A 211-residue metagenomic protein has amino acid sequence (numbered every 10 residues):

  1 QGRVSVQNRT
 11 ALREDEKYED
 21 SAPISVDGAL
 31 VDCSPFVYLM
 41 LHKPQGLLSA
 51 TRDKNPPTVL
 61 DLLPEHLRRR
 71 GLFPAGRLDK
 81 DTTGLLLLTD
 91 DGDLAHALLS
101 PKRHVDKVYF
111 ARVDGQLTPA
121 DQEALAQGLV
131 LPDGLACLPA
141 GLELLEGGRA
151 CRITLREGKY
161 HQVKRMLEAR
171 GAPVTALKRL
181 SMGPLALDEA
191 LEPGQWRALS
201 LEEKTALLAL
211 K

Functional and structural regions predicted by a protein language model:
Q1-K211: Basic, flexible Lys/Arg- and Gly-enriched helix-loop patches that mediate nucleic-acid binding at interfaces with rRNA
